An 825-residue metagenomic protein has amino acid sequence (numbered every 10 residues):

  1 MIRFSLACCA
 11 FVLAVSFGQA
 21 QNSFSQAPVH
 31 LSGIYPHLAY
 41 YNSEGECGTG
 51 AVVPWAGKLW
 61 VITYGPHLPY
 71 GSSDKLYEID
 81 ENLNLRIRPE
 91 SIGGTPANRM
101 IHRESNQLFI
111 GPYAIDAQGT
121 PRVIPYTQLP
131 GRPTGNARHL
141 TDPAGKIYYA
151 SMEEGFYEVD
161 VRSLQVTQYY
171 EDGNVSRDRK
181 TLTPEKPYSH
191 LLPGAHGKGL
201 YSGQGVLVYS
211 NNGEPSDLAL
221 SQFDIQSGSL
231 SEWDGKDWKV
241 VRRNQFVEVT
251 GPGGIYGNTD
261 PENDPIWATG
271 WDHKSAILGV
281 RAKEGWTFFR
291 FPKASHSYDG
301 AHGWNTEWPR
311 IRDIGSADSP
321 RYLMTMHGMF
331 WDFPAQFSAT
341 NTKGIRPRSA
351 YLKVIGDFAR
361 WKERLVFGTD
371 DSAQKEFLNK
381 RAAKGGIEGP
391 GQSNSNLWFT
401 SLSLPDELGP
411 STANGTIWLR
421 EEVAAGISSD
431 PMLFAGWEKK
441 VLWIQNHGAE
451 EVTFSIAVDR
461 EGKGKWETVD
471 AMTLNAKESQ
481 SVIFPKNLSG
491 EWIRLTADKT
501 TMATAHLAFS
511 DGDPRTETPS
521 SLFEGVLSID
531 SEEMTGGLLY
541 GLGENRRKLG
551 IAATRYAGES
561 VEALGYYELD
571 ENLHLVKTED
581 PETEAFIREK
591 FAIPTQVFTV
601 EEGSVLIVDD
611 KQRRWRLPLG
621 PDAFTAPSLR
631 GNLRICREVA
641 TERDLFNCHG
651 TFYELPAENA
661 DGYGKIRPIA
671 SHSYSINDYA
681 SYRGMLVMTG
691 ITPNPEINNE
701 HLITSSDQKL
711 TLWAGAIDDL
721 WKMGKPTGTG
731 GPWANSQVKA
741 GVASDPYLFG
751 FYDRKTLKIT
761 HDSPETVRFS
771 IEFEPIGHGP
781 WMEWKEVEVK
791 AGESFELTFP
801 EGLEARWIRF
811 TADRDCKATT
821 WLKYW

Functional and structural regions predicted by a protein language model:
H37-D74, G94-M100, P431-L433, E438-K440 (+1 more regions): Beta-strand-rich domains and repeat architectures in extracellular enzymes and scaffolds, especially beta-propellers
E44-A51, S91-S105, Q128-G145, G173-Q204 (+8 more regions): Repeated scaffold domains used in trafficking and secretory/extracellular systems, primarily beta-propellers
K58-V61, S105-F109, A144-Y148, S202-S210 (+7 more regions): Entry beta-strands of beta-propeller and related beta-repeat scaffolds
W60-G93, G111-T120, I124-P125, E158-D160 (+2 more regions): Beta-propeller domains
D74-E81, E158, L220-D237, G279-E284 (+4 more regions): Beta-propeller blade signature
I266-A268, S275-A276, R290-S338, M432-A435 (+3 more regions): Loop/turn-rich, solvent-exposed surfaces of beta-rich toroidal or solenoidal domains
K353-L419, D678-Q737, L748: Blade-level signature of beta-propeller repeat domains, shared across WD40, Kelch, NHL, RCC1 and BNR/Asp-box propellers
K486-A503, E801-C816: Noncatalytic modules at the cell exterior or secretory-pathway interfaces, chiefly beta-strand-rich lectin/adhesion
